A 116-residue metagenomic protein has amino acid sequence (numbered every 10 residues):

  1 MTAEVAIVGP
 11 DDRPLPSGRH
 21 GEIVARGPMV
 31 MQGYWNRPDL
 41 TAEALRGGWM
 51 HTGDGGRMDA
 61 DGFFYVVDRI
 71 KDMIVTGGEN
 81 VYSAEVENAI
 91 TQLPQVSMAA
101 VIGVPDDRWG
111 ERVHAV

Functional and structural regions predicted by a protein language model:
M1-E4, P16-G21, V30-Q32, A42 (+1 more regions): Conserved ATP-binding loop and adjacent catalytic segment of the adenylate-forming AMP-binding
E4-V24, A60-D61: Conserved beta-loop-beta connector loops within the AMP-binding
D11, G27, Q32-G33, L40-E43 (+1 more regions): AMP-binding/adenylate-forming catalytic core of the ANL superfamily
